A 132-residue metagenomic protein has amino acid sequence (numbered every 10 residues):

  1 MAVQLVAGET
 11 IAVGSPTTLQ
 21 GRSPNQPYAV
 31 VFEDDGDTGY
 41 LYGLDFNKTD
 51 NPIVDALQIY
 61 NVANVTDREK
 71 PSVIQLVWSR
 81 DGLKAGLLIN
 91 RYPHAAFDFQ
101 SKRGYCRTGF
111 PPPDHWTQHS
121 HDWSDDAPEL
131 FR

Functional and structural regions predicted by a protein language model:
M1-I11, Y40-D67, A95-S120: Surface-exposed loop/turn elements that mediate protein-protein interactions on large endomembrane-trafficking
V6, T10-P27, F32-D35, V77-G82 (+1 more regions): Blade-terminus and WD-like Trp-Asp/Gly-His loop motifs, strongest in beta-propeller folds
S15, S23-Q26, N51, K70 (+2 more regions): Intrinsic-disorder/low-complexity coil detector
V31-G36, G43-F46, L88-R91: Beta-strand C-termini and the immediately following turn/loop, strongest in propeller blades
A63-R80: Short linear interaction motifs
I74, R80-D81, I89-Y105: Extended alpha-helical scaffolding segments
